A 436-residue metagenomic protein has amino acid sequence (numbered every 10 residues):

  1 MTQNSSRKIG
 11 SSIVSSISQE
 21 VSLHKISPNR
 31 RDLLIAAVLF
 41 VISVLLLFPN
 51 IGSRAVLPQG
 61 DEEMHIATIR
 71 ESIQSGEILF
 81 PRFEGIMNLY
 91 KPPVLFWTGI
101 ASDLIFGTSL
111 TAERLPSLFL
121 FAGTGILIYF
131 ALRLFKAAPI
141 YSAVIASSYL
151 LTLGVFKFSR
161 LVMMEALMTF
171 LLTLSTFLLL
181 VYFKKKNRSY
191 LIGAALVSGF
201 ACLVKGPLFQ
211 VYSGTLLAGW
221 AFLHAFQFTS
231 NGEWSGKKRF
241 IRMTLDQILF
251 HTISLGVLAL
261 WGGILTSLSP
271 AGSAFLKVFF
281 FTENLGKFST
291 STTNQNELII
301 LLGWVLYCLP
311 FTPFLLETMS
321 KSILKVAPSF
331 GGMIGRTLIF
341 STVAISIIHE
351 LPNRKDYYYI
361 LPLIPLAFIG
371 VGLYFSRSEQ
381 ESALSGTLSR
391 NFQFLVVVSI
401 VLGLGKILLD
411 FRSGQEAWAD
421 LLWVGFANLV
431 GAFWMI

Functional and structural regions predicted by a protein language model:
M1-F48, F226-Q227, L245-S254: Start-transfer (signal-anchor) and selected internal transmembrane alpha helices of multi-pass inner/ER membrane
L39, I128-L151: Transmembrane-helix signature of polytopic, membrane-embedded enzymes that assemble or transfer cell-envelope glycans
L46-N50, M64-M87, V94, A101 (+1 more regions): Extracytosolic helix-loop segments that constitute the early lumenal/periplasmic catalytic or substrate-binding loops
H65-E71, F200, F209-D356, I360 (+4 more regions): Transmembrane-lumen/periplasm boundary regions of multi-pass, lipid-linked membrane glycan transferases
L115-K136, L174: Transmembrane-helix motifs of polytopic, lipid-linked glycan transferases
L127, L167-K184, V197, A367-G370: Specific aromatic-rich, kink-prone transmembrane helix
L134-K136, S175-L191, A201, F375-E379: Membrane-interface transmembrane helices that cradle and orient dolichyl/undecaprenyl
G154-M168, G206: Short acidic/glycine- and proline-prone juxtamembrane loop motifs at membrane-interface regions of multi-pass membrane
